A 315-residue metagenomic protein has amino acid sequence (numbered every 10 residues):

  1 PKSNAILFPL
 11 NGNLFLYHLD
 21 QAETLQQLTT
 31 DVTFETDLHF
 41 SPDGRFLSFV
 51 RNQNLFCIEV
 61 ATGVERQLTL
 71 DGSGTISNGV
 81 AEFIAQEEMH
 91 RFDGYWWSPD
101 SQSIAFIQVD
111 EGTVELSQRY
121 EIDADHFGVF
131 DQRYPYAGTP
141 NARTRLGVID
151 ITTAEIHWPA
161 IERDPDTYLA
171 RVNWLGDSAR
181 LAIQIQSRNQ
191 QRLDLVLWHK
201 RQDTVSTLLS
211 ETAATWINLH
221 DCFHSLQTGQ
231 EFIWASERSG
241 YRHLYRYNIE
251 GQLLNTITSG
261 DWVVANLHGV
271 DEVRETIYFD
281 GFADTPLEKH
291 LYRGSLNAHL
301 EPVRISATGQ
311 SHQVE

Functional and structural regions predicted by a protein language model:
K2, P42-D43, P99-D100, G176-D177 (+2 more regions): Residue-level detector of Asp-centered blade-edge/turn motifs that repeat once per structural unit in beta-propeller
I6, G44-L47, S101-I104, A179-I183 (+2 more regions): Hydrophobic beta-strand positions that form the internal "hydrophobic ladder" of WD40/Gbeta-like beta-propeller blades
L10-C57, T62-G94: Asp-box/WD-like beta-propeller blade repeats and closely related beta-sheet repeat scaffolds
N13-L16, N52-C57, T113-Y120, R143-R145 (+3 more regions): Structural motif
H18-A22, V60-G63, D150-A154, H199-D203 (+2 more regions): Short loop/turn segments that connect beta-strands within beta-propeller blades
Q26-T29, E65-S73, N78, H157-A160 (+3 more regions): Beta-propeller fold detector
E35, G74-F92, D164-L169, A213-D221 (+2 more regions): Short glycine-/Asp-/Thr-/Trp-enriched loop segments that recur within the blades of beta-propeller repeat domains
R66-Y95, S103-W158: Predominantly five- to eight-bladed beta-propeller fold
